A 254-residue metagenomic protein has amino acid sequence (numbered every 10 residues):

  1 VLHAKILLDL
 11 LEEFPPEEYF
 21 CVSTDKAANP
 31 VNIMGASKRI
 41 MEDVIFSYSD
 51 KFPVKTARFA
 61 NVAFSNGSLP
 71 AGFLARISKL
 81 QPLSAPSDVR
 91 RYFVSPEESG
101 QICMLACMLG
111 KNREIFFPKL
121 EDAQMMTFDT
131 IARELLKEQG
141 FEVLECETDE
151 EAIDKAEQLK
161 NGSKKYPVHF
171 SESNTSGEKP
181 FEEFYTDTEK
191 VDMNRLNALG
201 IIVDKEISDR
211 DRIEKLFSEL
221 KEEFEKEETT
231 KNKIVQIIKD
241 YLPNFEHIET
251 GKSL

Functional and structural regions predicted by a protein language model:
L2-R39, S47, A57: Conserved Rossmann-fold NAD(P)-dependent oxidoreductase catalytic core, especially the SDR/UDP-sugar
D43-L254: Strand-loop microenvironment adjacent to phosphate/nucleotide-handling motifs in alpha/beta enzyme folds
